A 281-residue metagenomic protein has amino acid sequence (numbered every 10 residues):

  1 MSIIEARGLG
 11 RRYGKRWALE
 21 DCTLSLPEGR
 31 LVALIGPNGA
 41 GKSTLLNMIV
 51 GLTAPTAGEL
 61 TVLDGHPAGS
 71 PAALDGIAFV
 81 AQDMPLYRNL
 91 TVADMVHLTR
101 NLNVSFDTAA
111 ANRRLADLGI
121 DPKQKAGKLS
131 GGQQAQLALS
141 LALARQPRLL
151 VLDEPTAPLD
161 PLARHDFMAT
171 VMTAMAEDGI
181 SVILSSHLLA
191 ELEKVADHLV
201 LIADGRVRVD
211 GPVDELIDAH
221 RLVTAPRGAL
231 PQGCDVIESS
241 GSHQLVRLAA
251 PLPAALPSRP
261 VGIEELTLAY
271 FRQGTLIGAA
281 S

Functional and structural regions predicted by a protein language model:
I35-P37: The feature captures the beta-strand-to-loop junction immediately N-terminal to the Walker
V50: Helix-to-loop junction immediately C-terminal to a conserved catalytic motif
A57-A73: Conserved ABC transporter NBD signature motif
A81-L137: ABC-family P-loop ATPase nucleotide-binding domains
L150-E154, L159: Catalytic Walker B motif of ABC-type/P-loop ATPase nucleotide-binding domains
H165-L248: ABC transporter nucleotide-binding domain
